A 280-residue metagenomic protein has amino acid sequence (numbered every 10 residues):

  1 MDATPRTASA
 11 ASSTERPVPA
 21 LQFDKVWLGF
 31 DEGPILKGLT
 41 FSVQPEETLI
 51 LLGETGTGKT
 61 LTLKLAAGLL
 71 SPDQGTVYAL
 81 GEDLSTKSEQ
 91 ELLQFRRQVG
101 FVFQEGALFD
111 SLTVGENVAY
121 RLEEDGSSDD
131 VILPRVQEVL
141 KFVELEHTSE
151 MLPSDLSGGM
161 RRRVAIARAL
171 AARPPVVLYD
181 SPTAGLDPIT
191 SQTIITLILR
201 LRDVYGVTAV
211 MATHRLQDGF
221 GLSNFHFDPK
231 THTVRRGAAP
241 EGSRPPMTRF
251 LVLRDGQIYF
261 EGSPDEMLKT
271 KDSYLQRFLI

Functional and structural regions predicted by a protein language model:
A67: Helix-to-loop junction immediately C-terminal to a conserved catalytic motif
G75-D83: Conserved ABC transporter NBD signature motif
E82-D83, E123, D130-T148: Conserved ABC ATPase "signature" region
L112-Y120: Short coil-to-helix segment of the ABC ATPase nucleotide-binding domain corresponding to the Q-loop/switch region
L152-L156, M160: Conserved ABC ATPase signature
R173: Conserved catalytic motifs of ABC-family nucleotide-binding domains
V177-D180: Catalytic Walker B motif of ABC-type/P-loop ATPase nucleotide-binding domains
